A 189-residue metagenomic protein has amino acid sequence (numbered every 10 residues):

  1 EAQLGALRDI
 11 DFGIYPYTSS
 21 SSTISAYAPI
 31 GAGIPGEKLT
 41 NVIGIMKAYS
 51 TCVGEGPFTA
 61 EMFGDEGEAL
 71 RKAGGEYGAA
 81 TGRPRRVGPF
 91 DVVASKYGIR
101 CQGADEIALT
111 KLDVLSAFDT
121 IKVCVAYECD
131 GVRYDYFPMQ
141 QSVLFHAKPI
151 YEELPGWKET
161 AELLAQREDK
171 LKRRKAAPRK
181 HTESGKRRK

Functional and structural regions predicted by a protein language model:
E1-E183, K189: Non-transmembrane, aqueous-exposed alpha-helical and coiled segments at domain scale
